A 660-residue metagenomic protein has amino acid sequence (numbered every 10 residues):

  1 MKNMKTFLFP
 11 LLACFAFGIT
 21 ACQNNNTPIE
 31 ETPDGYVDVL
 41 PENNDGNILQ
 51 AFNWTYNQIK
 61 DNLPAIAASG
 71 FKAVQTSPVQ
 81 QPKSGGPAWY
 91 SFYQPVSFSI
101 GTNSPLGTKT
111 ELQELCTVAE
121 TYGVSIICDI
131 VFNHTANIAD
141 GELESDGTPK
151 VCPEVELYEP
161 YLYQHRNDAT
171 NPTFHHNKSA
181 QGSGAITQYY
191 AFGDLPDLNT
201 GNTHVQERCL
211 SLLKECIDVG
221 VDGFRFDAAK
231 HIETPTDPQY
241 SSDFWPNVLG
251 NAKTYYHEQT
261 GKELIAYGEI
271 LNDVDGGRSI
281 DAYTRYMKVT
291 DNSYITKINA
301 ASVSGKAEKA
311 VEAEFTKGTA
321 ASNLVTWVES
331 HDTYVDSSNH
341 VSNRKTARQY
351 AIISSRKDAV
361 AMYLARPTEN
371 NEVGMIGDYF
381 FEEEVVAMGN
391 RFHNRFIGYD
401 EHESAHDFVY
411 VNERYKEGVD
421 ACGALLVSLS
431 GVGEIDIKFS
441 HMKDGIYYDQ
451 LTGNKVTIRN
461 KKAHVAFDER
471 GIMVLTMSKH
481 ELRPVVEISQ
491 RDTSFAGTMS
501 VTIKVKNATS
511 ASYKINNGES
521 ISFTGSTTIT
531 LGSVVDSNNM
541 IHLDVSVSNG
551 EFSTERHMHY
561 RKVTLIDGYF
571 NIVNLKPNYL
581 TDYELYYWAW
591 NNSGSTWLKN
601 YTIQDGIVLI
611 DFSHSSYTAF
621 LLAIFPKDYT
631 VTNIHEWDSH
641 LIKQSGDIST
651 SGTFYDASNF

Functional and structural regions predicted by a protein language model:
G18-A21: C-terminal motif of bacterial Sec signal peptides marking the signal peptidase cleavage site
Q23-N25: Bacterial signal peptide processing site
E30-N47, K60-A67, P78-Q80, G85-P95 (+4 more regions): Active-site-proximal helices and loops of the catalytic beta/alpha 8
E42-G46, P82-T117, L157-P196: Aromatic- and acidic-residue-enriched carbohydrate-binding clefts of CAZyme catalytic domains
S430-E487, K506-A511, N516-E519, S548-F552 (+5 more regions): C-terminal beta-sandwich/jelly-roll accessory domains of carbohydrate-active enzymes
M473, S537-V545, S616-F620: Exposed beta-strand face motif in extracellular beta-rich ectodomains
E481-L565: Low-complexity, disordered linker/stalk regions enriched in Pro/Thr/Ser/Gly
E519-T528, K576-S615, K627-N633: Aromatic-rich carbohydrate-binding modules that target alpha-glucans
